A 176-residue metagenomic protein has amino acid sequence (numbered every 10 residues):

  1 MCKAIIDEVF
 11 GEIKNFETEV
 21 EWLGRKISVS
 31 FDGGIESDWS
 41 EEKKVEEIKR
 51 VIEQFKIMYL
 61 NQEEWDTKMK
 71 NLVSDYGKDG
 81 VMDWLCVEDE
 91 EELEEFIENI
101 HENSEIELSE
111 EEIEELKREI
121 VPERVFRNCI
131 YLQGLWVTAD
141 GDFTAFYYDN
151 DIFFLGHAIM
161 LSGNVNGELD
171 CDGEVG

Functional and structural regions predicted by a protein language model:
M1-L108: Long, contiguous N-terminal structural blocks used for assembly/anchoring
M1-T18, P122-G176: Acidic, proline/glycine-rich low-complexity IDRs
L93-I106, E110, L116-I120, V125-R127 (+2 more regions): Charged interaction scaffolds used for protein-protein
